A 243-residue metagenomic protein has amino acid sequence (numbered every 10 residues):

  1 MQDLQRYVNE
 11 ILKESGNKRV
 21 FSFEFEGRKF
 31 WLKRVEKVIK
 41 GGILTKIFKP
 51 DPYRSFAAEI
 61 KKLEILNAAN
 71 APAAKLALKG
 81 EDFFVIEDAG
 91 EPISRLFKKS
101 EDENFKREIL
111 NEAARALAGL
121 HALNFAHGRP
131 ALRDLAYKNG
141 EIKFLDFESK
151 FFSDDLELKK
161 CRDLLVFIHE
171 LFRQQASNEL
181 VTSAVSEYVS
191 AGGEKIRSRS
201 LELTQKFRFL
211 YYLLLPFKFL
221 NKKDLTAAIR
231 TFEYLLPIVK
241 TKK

Functional and structural regions predicted by a protein language model:
E10-I11, G16-F56: ATP-binding glycine-rich loop module of kinase domains
K49-A69: The N-lobe alphaC helix and its flanking beta3-alphaC-beta4 segment of protein kinase-like domains, centered on
P52-S55, A73-L110: Conserved structural core of kinase catalytic domains
L66, L117-L123: Conserved hydrophobic alpha-helix
A122-L132: Catalytic-loop of the protein kinase fold
D134-F144: Conserved protein kinase catalytic/activation segment
K143, F147-K243: C-lobe/activation-segment region of protein kinase-like
